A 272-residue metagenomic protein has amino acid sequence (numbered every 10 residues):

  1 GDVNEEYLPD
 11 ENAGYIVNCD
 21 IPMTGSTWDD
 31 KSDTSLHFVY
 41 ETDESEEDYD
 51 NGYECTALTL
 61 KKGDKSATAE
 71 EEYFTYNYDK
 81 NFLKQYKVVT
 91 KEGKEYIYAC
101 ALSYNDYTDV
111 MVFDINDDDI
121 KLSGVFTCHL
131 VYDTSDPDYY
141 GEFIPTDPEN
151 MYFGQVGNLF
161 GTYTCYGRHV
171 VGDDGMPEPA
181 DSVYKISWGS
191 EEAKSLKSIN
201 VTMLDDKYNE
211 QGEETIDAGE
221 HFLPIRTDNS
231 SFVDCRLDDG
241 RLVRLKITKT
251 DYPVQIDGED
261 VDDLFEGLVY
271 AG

Functional and structural regions predicted by a protein language model:
G1-C19, M23-S26, D136-G272: Acidic, small-residue rich beta-repeat scaffolds with periodic aromatic anchors
G1-N81: Terminal domain-start segments
G14-D50, E92-N105, M111, G141-T164: Short beta-strand elements that form the blades of beta-propeller/WD-repeat-like and other beta-sheet-rich scaffold
D29-D33, D43-D50, G63-E70, D79-K80 (+9 more regions): Exposed regions on extracellular, virion, or secretory-pathway luminal proteins
H37-V39, S66-Y78, V125-T127, D181-S190 (+2 more regions): Short amphipathic beta-strand/extended segments with alternating polar/hydrophobic composition
E54-Y76, M111-H129, G167-S182: Surface-exposed loop/turn elements that mediate protein-protein interactions on large endomembrane-trafficking
Y78-V88, T127-T146: Repeated scaffold domains used in trafficking and secretory/extracellular systems, primarily beta-propellers
Q85-H129: Long, charged/polar, surface-exposed segments that mediate recognition or autoinhibition
